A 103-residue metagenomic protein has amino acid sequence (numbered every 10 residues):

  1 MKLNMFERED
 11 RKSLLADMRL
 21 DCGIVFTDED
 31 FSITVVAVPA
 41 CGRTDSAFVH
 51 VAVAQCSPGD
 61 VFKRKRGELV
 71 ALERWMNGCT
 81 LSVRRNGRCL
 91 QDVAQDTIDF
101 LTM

Functional and structural regions predicted by a protein language model:
M1-M103: Catalytic phosphate/metal-binding cores of nucleic-acid and nucleotide-processing enzymes, i.e., regions that mediate
